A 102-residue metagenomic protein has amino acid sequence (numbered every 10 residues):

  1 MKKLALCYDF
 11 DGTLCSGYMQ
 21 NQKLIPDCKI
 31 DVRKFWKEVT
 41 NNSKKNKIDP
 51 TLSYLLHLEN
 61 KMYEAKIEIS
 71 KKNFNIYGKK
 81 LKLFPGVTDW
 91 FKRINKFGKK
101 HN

Functional and structural regions predicted by a protein language model:
M1-N102: Alpha-helical substrate-recognition element adjacent to the catalytic core
